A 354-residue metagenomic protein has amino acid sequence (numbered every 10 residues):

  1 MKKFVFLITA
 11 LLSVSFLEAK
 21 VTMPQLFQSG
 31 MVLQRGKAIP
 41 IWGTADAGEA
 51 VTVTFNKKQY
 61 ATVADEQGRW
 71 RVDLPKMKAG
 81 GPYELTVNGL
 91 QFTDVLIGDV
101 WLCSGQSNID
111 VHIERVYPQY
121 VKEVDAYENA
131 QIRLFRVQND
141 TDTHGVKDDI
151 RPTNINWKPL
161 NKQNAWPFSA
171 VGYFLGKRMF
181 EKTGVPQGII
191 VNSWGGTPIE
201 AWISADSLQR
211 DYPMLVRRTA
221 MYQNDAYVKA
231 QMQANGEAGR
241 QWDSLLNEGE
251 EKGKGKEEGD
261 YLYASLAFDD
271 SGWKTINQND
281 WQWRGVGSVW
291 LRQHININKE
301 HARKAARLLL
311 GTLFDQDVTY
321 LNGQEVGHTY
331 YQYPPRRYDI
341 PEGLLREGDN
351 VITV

Functional and structural regions predicted by a protein language model:
M1-T22: Bacterial Sec-dependent N-terminal signal peptides
K20, L26-D99: Ser/Thr-rich low-complexity repeats and stalk/linker segments
W42, W273, I295-G323, I352-V354: Aromatic-lined ligand-binding clefts that engage carbohydrates, nucleic acids, or primary amines
A45, Q67, E84-A165, V185-Q187: N-terminal beta-rich core of secreted/periplasmic extracellular enzymes
K57-Q59, V63-G80, T312, Y320-V354: Beta-strand-rich ligand-recognition modules
D149, L160, N164, W194 (+1 more regions): Extended carbohydrate-recognition surfaces in non-catalytic/accessory domains of CAZymes and lectin-like proteins
R151-V191, G196-P198, H301, Q316 (+2 more regions): A conserved hydrophobic secondary-structure block that centers on an alpha-helix together with its immediately flanking
A205-Q231: Acidic, His- and aromatic-enriched active-site or binding-groove loops in soluble protein domains that engage sugars
